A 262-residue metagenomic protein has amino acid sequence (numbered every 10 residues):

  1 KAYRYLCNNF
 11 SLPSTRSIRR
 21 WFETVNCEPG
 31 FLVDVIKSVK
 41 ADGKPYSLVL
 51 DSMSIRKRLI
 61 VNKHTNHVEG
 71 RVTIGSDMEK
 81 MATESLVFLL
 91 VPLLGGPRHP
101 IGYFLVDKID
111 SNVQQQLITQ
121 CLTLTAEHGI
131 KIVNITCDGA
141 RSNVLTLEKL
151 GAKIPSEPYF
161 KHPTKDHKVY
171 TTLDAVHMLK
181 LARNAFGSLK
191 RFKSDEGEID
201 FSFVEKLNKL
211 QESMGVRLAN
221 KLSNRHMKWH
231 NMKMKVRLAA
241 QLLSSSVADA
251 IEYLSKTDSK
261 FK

Functional and structural regions predicted by a protein language model:
A2, S14, L86, Q114-I118: Generic hydrophobic, aliphatic-rich segments that mediate packing or membrane embedding
A2-M78, S142-P155: Electropositive nucleic-acid engagement tracts
P45, S85, K168: Conserved catalytic motifs of the protein kinase core domain
V61-K63, V72, P92, H162 (+1 more regions): Acidic/polar residues at beta-strand termini and the immediately following turn/coil
D77, L94-K262: Non-catalytic regulatory appendages
K80-L86: Short, flexible loop/turn motifs enriched in small residues
L86-G95: Short conserved beta-strand segments at catalytic cores or DNA/RNA-binding microdomains of nucleic-acid binding
